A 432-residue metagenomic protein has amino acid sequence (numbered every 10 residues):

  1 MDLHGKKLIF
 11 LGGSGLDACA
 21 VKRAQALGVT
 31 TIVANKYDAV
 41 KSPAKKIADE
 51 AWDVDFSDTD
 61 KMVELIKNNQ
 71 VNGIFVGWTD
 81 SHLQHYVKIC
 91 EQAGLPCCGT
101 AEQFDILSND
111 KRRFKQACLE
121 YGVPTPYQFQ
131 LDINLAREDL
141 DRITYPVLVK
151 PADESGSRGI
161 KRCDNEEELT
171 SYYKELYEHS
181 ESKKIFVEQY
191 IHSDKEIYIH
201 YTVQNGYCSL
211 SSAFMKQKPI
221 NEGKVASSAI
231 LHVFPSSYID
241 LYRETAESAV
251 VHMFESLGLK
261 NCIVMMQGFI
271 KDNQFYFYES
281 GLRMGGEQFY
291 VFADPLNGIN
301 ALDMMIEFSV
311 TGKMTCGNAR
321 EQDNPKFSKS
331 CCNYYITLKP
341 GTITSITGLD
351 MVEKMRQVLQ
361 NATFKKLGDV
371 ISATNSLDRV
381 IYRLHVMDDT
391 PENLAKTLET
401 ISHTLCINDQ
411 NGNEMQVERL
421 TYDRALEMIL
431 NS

Functional and structural regions predicted by a protein language model:
M1-Q103, L135, G312-M314, K365-R379 (+1 more regions): ATP-binding N-terminal substructure of ATP-dependent carboxylate-amine bond-forming enzymes
E50-S57, Q128-D132, K161-D164: Short acidic-hydrophobic, aromatic-tinged amphipathic segments that line or gate anion-handling sites
E91-G159: A conserved helix-loop-beta module that forms one wall/lid of the active-site cleft in ATP-utilizing catalytic domains
P124-P126, P146-V149, I160-D194, G223-V233 (+2 more regions): Conserved ATP-binding module of the ATP-grasp superfamily
E188, Y198, K260-D272, G317 (+2 more regions): A short glycine-rich, hydrophobically flanked beta-strand micro-motif that places a catalytic Asp/Glu for divalent metal
H192, E196-L259, I263, I270 (+4 more regions): ATP-dependent carboxylate/phosphate-activation module, predominantly the ATP-grasp catalytic core and closely related
V264, V352-V370: A structural supersecondary motif
M314-R356: A glycine-rich beta-turn/hairpin centered on an aromatic-Pro dipeptide
